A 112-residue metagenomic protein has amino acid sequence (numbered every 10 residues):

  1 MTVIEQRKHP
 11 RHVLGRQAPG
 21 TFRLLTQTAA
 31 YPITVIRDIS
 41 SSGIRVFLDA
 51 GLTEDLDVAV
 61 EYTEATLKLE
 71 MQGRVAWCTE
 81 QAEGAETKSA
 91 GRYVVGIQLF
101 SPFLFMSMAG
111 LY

Functional and structural regions predicted by a protein language model:
M1-I39, M106-Y112: N-terminal helix initiation/capping motif
H9, F47-G51: Short, surface-exposed secondary-structure edge patches
R16, L24, A50, E64 (+1 more regions): Non-catalytic surface loops within mature trypsin-like serine protease
A18-L24, D55-L69: Short conserved beta-strand and strand-loop elements enriched in small hydrophobics with frequent Asp/Gly
T34, M71-W77: Short beta-strand-centered aromatic/proline hotspots
S41-S42, G51-E54, A65-K68, F103: Short, charged/polar surface micro-motifs in flexible loops or helix N-caps
I44-L48, E80-L99: Short, solvent-exposed secondary-structure boundary/capping segments
